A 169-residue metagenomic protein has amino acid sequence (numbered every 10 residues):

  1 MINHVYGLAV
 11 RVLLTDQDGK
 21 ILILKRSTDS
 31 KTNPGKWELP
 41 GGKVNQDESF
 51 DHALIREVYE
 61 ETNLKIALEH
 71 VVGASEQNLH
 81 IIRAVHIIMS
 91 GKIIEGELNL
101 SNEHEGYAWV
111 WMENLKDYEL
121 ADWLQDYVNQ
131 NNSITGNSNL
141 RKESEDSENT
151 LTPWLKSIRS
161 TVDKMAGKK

Functional and structural regions predicted by a protein language model:
M1-I21, A74, S90-K92: Conserved N-terminal beta-strand and adjoining loop/helix that marks the start of the Nudix/MutT-like hydrolase domain
I2-Y6, N33-K36, I81-V85, S101-H104: A generic structural micro-feature
D16, S75-E97, A108, M112: Active-site-adjacent beta-strand/loop module that shapes the phosphate/pyrophosphate-binding cleft
K20-E60: Conserved Nudix-box catalytic region and its N-terminal flanking loop in Nudix hydrolases and closely related
E38, K65, W109: Short aromatic/basic micro-patch
L64-G73: A short coil-to-beta-strand element that immediately follows conserved catalytic motifs
N99-N131: NUDIX/MutT-family hydrolases
D126-K169: Charged phosphate-binding loop/patch that engages nucleotide di/tri-phosphates or the phosphate backbone of nucleic
